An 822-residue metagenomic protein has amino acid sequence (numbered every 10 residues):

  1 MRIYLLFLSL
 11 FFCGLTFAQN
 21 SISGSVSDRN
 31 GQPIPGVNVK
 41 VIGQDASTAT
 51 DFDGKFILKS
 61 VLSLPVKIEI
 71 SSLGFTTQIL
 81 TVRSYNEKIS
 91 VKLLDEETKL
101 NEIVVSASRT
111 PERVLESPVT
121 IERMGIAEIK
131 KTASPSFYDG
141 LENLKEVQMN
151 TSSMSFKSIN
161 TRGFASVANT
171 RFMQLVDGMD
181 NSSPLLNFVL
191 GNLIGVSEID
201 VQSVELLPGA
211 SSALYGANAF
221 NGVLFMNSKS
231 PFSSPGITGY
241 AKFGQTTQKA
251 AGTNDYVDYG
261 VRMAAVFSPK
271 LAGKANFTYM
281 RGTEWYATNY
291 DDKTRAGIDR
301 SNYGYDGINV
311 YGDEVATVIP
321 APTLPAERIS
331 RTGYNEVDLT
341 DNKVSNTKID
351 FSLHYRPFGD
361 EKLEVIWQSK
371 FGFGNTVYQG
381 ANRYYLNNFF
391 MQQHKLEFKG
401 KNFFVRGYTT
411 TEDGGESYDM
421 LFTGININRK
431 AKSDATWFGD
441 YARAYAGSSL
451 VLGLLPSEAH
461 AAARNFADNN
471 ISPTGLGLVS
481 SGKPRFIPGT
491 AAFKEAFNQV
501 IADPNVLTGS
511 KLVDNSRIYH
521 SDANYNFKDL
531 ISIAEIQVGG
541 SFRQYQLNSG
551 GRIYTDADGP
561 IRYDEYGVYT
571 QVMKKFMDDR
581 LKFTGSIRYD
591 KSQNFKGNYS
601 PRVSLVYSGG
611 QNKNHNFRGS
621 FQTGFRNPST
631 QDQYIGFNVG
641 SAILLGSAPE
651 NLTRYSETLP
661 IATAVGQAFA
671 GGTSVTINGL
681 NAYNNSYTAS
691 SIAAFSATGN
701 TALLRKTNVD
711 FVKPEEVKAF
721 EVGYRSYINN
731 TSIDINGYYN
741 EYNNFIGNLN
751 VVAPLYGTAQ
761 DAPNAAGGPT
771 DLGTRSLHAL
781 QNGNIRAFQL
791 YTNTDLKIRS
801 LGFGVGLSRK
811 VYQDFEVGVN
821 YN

Functional and structural regions predicted by a protein language model:
S27-Q32, V37-I42, K67-T76, R83-K130: Short, acidic, small-residue-rich periplasmic hinge/interaction motif at the N-terminus of Gram-negative outer-membrane
D45-K55: Short, acidic Ser/Thr/Gly-rich low-complexity loop/linker segments typical of extracellular and cell-surface proteins
I57-K59, N181-A210: Short acidic/polar hinge/loop motifs at secondary-structure boundaries that mediate gating or recognition
K59, I121, Y138-S183, Q202-S203: Extracytoplasmic beta-strand/coil segments of soluble accessory domains associated with Gram-negative outer-membrane
K88-K92, F137-G140, K157-G163, F172-D177 (+4 more regions): N-terminal periplasmic accessory domains that precede and gate Gram-negative outer-membrane beta-barrel machines
M173-L175, L207, V223-K229, G236-N309 (+2 more regions): Predominantly transmembrane beta-strands of Gram-negative outer membrane beta-barrel pores used for transport
K395-F595: Face-selective signature of the C-terminal outer-membrane beta-barrel domain
A502-N524, T701-E715, A719, R725-E816: Outer membrane beta-barrel strand-and-loop segments of large Gram-negative receptors, especially TonB-dependent
